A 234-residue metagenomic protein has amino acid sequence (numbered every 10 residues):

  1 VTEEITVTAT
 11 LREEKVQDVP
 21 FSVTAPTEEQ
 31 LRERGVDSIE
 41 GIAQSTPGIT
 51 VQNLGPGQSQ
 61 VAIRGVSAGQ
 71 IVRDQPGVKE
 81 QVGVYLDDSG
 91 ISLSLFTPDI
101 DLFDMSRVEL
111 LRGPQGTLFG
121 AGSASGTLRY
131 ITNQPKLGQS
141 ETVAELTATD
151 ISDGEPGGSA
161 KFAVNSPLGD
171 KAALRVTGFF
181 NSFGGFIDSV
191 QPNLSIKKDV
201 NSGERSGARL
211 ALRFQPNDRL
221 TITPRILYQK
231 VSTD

Functional and structural regions predicted by a protein language model:
V1-V36, E40-S45, N165, D218: N-terminal Sec signal peptide and the immediately downstream disordered periplasmic leader that contains the TonB box
T8, E40, Q44-S89: Extracytoplasmic beta-strand/coil segments of soluble accessory domains associated with Gram-negative outer-membrane
K15, S59, E80-V82, G138-T142 (+3 more regions): Outer-envelope beta-barrel architecture signal
V23, L31, I42-A43, V108-G113 (+2 more regions): Non-catalytic regulatory/gating segments with a bias toward low-complexity or hydrophobic composition
R34, Q58, K79-Q81, S125 (+2 more regions): Transmembrane beta-barrel architecture of outer-membrane proteins
I39, Q60-A62, Y85, D104 (+3 more regions): N-terminal periplasmic accessory domains that precede and gate Gram-negative outer-membrane beta-barrel machines
R73-G77, Q81-P114, F162: Short acidic/polar hinge/loop motifs at secondary-structure boundaries that mediate gating or recognition
S152-D234: Transmembrane beta-barrel wall of Gram-negative outer-membrane proteins
